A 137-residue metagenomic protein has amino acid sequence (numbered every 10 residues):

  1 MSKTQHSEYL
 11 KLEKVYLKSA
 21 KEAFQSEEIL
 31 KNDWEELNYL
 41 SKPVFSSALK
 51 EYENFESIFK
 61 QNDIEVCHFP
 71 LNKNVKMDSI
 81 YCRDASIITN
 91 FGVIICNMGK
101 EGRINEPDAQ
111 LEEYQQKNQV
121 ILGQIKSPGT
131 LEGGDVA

Functional and structural regions predicted by a protein language model:
M1-A137: The feature marks the mature, well-folded catalytic cores of soluble enzymes
